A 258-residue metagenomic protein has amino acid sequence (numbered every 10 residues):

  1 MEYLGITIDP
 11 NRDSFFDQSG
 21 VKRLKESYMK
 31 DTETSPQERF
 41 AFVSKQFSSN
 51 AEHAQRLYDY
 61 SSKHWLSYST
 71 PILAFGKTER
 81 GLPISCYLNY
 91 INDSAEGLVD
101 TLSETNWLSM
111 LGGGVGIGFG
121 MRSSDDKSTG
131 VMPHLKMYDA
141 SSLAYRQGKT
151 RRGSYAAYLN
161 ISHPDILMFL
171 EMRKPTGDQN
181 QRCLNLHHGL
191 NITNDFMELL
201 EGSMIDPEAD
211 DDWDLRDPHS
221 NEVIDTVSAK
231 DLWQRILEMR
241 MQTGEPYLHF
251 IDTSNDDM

Functional and structural regions predicted by a protein language model:
M1-M258: Extended catalytic cores of very large enzyme megasubunits
